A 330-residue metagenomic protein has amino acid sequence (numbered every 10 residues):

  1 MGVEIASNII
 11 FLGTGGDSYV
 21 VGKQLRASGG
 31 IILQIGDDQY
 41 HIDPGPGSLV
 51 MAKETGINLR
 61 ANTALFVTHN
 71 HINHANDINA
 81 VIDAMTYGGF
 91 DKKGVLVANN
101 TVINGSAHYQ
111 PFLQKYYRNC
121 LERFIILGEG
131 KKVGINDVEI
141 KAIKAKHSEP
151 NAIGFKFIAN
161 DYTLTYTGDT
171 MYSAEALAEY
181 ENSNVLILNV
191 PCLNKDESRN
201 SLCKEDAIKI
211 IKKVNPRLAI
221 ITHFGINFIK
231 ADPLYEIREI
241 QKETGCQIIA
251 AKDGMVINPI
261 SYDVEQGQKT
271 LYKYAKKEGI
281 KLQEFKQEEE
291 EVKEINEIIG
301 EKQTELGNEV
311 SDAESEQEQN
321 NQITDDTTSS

Functional and structural regions predicted by a protein language model:
G2, D91-A152, A159-N160: Metallo-beta-lactamase
G2-T55, A152-G168, V185: Conserved beta-strand hairpin/beta-sheet module of binuclear metal-dependent hydrolase folds, prominently
S7, N62-T63, K92-V95, L121-E122 (+1 more regions): Residue-level recognition of the N-termini of beta-strands and the immediately preceding loop/turn
G16, G47, I72, I103 (+3 more regions): Residue-level marker for beta-strand->alpha-helix junctions and adjacent short loops that shape enzyme
D17, E129-I135, S148, G254-P259 (+1 more regions): A short acidic, often aromatic-flanked loop/helix-cap motif at beta-alpha or helix-coil junctions that lines enzyme
H41-G45, N62-N73, N99, L164-T170 (+3 more regions): Active-site neighborhood of phospho(di)ester-bond hydrolases with catalytic His/Asp-centered motifs
P46-V97, N184-V185: Active-site metal-binding motif and surrounding structural segment of the metallo-beta-lactamase
A174-V185, C192-E314, D325-S330: Binuclear metal-ion centers of metallo-dependent hydrolases, dominated by the metallo-beta-lactamase
